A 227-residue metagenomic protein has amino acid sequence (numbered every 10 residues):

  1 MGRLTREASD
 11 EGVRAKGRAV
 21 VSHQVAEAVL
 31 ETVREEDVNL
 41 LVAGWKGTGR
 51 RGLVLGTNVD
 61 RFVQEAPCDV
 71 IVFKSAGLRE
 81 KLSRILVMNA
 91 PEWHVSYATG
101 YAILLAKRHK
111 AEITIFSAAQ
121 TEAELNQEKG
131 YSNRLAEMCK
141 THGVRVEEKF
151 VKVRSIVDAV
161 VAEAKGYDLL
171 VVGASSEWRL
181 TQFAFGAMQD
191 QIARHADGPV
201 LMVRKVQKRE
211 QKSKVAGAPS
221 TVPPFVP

Functional and structural regions predicted by a protein language model:
M1-A19: Ordered, small/hydrophobic-rich secondary-structure cores
M1-G2, T99, L125-A136: Short, surface-exposed alpha-helical segments at coil->helix boundaries
L4-A8, A106, L135-C139: Conserved hydrophobic residues forming the short capping helix/wall of the S-adenosyl-L-methionine
D10-K16, E27, R34-Q127, T141-E147 (+4 more regions): Intrinsically disordered or low-complexity boundary/linker segments at protein termini and domain junctions
A19-A28, V151-V157: Charged docking surfaces used in two-component/phosphorelay signaling
Y97, N133, K152-A164: A short, acidic, amphipathic alpha-helical segment used as a generic capping/interface helix at domain edges
V157-A159, W178-Q182, E210-Q211: Short active-site-adjacent structural elements
